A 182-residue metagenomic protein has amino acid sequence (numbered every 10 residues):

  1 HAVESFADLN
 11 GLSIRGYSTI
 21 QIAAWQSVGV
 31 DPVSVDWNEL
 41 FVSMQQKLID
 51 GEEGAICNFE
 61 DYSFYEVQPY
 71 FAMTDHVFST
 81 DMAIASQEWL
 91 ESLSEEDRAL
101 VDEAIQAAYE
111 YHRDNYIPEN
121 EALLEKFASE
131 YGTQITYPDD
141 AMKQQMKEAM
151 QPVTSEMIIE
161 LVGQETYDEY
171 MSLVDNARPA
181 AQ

Functional and structural regions predicted by a protein language model:
H1-Q182: N-terminal secretory/targeting leader peptides
